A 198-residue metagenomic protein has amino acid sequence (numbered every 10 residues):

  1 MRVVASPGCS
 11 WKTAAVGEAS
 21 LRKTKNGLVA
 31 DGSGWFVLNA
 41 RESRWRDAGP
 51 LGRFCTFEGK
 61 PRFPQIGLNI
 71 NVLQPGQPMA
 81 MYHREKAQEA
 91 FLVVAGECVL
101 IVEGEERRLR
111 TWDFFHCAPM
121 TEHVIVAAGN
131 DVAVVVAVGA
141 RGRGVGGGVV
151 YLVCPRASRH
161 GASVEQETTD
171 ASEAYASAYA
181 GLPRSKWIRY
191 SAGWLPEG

Functional and structural regions predicted by a protein language model:
R2-Q65, R156-G198: A short, N-terminal "cap"/entry segment at the start of jelly-roll beta-barrel domains of the cupin/DSBH fold
R53-T56, N69-E85: Conserved short histidine dyad/triad with adjacent acidic residue
Q74-P78, E97, R141-R143: Short, charged/polar surface micro-motifs in flexible loops or helix N-caps
K86-Q88, L92-C98: Glycine- and acidic-residue-biased ligand/ion/polar-headgroup-sensing regions
V99, P119-G146: Ligand-binding loop in jelly-roll beta-barrel domains
G104-M120: Short acidic-glycine-tyrosine-enriched beta hairpin
